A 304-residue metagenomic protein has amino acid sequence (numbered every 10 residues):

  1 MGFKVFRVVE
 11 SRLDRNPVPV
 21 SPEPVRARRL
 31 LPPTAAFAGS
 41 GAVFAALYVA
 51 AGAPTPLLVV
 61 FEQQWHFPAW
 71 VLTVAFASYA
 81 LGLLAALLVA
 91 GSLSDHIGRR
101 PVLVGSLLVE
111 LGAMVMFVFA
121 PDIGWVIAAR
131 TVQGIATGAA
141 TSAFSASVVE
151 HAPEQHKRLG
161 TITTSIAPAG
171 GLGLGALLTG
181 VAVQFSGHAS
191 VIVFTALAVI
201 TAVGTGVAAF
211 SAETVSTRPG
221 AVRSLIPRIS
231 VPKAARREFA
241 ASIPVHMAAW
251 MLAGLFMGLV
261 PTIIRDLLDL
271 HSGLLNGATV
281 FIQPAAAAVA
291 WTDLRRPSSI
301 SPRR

Functional and structural regions predicted by a protein language model:
L30-Q63, A235-F256: Pair of pore-lining "gating" transmembrane helices in MFS-fold secondary transporters
A38, H66-S78, L267-A285: Loop-to-transmembrane helix entry
H66, G98, F119-G124, G187: Helix-breaking motifs and short loop linkers at transmembrane-helix boundaries and internal kinks in secondary membrane
P101-M116, R303-R304: Structural signature of the two symmetry-related core transmembrane helices
A113, G124-Q133: Paired small-residue
A129-A167: Cytoplasmic helix-loop-helix junction between adjacent transmembrane helices in 12-TM secondary transporters
I162-A209: Helix-loop-helix hairpin linking two adjacent transmembrane segments in secondary transporters
N276-S301: Transmembrane alpha-helices of Major Facilitator/SLC transporters
